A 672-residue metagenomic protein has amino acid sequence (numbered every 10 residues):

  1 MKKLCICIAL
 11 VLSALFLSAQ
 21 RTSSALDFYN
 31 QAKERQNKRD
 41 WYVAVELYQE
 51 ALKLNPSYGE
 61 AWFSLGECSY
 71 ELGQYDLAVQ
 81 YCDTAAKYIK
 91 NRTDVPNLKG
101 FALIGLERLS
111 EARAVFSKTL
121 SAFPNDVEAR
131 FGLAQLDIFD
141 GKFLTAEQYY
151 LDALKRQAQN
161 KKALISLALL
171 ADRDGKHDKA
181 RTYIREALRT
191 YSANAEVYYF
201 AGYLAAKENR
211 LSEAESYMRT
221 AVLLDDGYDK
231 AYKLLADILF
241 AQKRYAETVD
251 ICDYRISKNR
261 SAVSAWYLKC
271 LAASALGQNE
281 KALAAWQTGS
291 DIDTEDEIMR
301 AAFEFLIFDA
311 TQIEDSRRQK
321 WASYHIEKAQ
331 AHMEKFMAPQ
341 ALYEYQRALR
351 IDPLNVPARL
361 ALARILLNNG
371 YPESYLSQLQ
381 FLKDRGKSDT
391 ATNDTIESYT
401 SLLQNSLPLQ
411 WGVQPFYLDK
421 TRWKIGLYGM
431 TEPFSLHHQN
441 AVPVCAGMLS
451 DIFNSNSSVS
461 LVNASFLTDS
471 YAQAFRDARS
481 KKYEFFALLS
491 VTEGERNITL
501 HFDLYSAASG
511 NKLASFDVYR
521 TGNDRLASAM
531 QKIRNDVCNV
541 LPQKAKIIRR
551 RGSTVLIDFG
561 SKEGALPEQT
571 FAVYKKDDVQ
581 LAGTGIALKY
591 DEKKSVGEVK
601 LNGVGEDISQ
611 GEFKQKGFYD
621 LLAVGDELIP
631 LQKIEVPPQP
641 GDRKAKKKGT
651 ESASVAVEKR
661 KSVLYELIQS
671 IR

Functional and structural regions predicted by a protein language model:
A19-N55, G59-E60, E71-G73: N-terminal leader/linker segments that initiate helical-solenoid repeat arrays
S24-L26, G59-E60, T93-D94, V127-E128 (+8 more regions): Helix-start (N-cap) detector for alpha-helical repeat units in TPR-like alpha-solenoids, especially tetratricopeptide
N30, S64, L98, G132 (+8 more regions): Canonical tetratricopeptide repeat
N37-K38, E71-L72, G105-L106, F139-D140 (+8 more regions): Register position in tetratricopeptide repeats
L54, Y88-I89, A122, R156 (+7 more regions): Structural marker of alpha-solenoid helical repeat scaffolds
L151, N209, S216-R219, L223 (+8 more regions): Surface-exposed, polar/charged interaction patches used for macromolecular assembly or partner binding
